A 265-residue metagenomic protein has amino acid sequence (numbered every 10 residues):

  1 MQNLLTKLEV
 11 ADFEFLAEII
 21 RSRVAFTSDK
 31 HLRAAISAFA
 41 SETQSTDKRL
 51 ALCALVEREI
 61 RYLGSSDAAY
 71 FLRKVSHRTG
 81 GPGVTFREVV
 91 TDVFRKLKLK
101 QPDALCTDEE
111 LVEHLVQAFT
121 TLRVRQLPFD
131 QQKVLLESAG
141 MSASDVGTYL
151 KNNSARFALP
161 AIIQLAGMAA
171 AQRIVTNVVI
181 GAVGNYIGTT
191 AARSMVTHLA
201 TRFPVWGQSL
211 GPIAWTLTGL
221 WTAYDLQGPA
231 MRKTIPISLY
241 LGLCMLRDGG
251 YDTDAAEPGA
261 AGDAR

Functional and structural regions predicted by a protein language model:
M1-I163, A264: Terminal export/targeting leaders at protein ends
Q2-K7, A11, I19-S22, R173-I174 (+4 more regions): Anaerobic metallocofactor- and corrinoid-dependent redox/one-carbon enzyme cores, especially those from methanogenesis
V124-I213, Q227: Compositionally biased, low-complexity segments of secreted and virulence-associated proteins that act as
V179-D263: Membrane-engaging insertion elements
